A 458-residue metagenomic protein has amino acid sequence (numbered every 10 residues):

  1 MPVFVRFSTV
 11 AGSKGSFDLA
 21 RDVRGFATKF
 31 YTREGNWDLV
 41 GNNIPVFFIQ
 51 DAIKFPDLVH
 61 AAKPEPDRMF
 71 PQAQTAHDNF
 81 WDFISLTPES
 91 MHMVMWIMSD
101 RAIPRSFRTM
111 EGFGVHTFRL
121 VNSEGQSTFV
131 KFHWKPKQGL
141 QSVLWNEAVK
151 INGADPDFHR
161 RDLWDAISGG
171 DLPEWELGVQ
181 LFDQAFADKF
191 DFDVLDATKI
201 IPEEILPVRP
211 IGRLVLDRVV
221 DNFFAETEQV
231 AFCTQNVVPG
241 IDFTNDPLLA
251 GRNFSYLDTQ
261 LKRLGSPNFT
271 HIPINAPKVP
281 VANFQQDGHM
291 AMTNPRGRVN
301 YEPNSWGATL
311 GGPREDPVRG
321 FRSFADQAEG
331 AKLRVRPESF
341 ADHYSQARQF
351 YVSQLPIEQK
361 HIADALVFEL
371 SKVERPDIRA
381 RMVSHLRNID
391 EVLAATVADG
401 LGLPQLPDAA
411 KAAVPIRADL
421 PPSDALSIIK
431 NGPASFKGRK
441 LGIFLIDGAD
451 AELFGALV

Functional and structural regions predicted by a protein language model:
M1-G448, F454-G455: Active-site-adjacent core segments of small-molecule enzymes
V458: Glycine-rich phosphate/ribose-binding loops and adjacent secondary-structure elements that form binding surfaces
